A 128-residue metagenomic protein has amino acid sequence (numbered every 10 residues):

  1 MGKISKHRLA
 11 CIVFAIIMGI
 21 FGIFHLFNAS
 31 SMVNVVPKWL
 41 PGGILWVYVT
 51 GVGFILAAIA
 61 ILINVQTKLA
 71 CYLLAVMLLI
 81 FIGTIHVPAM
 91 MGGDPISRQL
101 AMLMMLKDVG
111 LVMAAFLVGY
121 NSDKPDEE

Functional and structural regions predicted by a protein language model:
M1-F27, W46-V52, L56, I63-E128: Extended, low-polarity transmembrane helix blocks
L9-A10, N28-P41: Short juxtamembrane and helix-loop transition motifs at transmembrane-helix boundaries in membrane proteins
